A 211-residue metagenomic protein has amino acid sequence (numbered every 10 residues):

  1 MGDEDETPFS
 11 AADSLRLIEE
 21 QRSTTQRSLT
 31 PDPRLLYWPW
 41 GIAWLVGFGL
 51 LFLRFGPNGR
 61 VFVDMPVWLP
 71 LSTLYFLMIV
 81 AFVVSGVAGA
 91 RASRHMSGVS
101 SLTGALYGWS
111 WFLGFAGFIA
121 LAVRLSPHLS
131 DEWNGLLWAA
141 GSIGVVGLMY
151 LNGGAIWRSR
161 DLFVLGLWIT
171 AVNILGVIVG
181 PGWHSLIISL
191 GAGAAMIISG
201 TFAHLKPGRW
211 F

Functional and structural regions predicted by a protein language model:
M1-P33: N-terminal juxtamembrane cytosolic/stromal segments of multi-pass membrane proteins
S23-R27, G86-G98, F163, A203-F211: Juxtamembrane membrane-water interface segments of multi-pass membrane proteins, especially cytoplasmic-side
T30-A120: Selected alpha-helical membrane-embedding segments in polytopic membrane proteins
R34-Y37, G41, Y75, F112 (+6 more regions): Residues within membrane-spanning alpha-helices of integral membrane proteins, especially the hydrophobic core/packing
W44-L51, M78-S85, F115-I119, I143-Y150 (+2 more regions): Helical transmembrane-bundle signal
F52-M65, V123-G135, V179-W183: Helix-coil boundary and interhelical linker segments in multi-pass alpha-helical membrane proteins
V99, T103, Y107-L162: Membrane-proximal helix-loop-helix units in multi-pass membrane proteins
V146-F211: Terminal transmembrane helical module of multi-pass membrane proteins
